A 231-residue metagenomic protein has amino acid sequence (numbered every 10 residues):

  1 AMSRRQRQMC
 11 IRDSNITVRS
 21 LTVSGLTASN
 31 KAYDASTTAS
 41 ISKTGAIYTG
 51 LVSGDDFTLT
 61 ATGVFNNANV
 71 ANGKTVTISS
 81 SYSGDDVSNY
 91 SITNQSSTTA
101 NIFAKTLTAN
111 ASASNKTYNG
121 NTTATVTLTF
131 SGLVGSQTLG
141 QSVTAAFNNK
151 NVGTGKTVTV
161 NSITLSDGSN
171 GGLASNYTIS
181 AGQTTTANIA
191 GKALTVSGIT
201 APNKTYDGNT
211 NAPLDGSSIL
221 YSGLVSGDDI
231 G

Functional and structural regions predicted by a protein language model:
Q8, R12-G231: Short loop/turn motifs that initiate or flank beta-strands
